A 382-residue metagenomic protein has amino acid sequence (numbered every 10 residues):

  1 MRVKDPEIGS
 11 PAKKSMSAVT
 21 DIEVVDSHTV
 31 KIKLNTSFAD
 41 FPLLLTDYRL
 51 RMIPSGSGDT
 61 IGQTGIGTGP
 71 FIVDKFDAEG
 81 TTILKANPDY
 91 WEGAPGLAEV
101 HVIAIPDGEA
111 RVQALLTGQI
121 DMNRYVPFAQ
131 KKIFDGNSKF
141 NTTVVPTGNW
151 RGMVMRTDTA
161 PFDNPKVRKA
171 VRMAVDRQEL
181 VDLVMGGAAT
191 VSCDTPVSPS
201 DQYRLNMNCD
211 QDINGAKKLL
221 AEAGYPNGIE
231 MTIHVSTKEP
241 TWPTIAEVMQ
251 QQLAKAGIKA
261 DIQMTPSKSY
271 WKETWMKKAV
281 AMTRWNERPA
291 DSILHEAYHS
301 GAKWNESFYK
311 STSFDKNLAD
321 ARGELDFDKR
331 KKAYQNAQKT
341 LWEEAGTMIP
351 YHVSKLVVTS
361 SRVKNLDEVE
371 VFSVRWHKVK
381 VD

Functional and structural regions predicted by a protein language model:
M1, S27-K33, G69-P70, L97-E99 (+6 more regions): Alpha-helical secondary-structure segments
R2, D59, N87-I133, Q250 (+1 more regions): Ligand-site clamp/hinge motif
P11-P54: Surface-exposed binding/hinge segments that line and control ligand-binding clefts or catalytic entry sites
S27-H28, L45-P95, E99, E109 (+2 more regions): Gly/Pro-rich hinge or "lid" segments in bacterial periplasmic/extracellular proteins
K166, K255, K259-S269, H295-S361 (+1 more regions): Extracytoplasmic/peripheral linker and loop segments enriched in polar/acidic and small residues with frequent Thr/Pro
T190-E222, E239-W242: Structural transition elements
D201, A221-E287, F327, K355: Ligand/substrate-recognition segments at binding pockets and active sites
V357-D382: Long beta-strand-rich cores associated with HINT superfamily self-processing modules
